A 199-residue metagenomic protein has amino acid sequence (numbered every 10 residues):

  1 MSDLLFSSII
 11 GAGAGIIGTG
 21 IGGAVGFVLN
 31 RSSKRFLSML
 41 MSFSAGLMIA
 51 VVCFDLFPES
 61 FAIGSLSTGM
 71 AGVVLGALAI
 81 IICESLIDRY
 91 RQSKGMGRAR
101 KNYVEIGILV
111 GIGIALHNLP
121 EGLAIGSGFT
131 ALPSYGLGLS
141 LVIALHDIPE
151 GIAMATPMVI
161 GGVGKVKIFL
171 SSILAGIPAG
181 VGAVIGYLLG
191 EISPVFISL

Functional and structural regions predicted by a protein language model:
M1-L199: Intrinsically disordered, metal-sensing/regulatory segments
